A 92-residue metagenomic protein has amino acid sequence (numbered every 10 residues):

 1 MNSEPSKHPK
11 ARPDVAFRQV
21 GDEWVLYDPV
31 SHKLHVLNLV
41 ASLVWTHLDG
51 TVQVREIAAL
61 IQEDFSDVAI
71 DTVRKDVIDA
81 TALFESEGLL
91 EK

Functional and structural regions predicted by a protein language model:
M1-P29: Long, low-complexity, charged/polar intrinsically disordered regions in eukaryotic proteins
V30-K92: Long, charge-rich, low-complexity alpha-helical segments
